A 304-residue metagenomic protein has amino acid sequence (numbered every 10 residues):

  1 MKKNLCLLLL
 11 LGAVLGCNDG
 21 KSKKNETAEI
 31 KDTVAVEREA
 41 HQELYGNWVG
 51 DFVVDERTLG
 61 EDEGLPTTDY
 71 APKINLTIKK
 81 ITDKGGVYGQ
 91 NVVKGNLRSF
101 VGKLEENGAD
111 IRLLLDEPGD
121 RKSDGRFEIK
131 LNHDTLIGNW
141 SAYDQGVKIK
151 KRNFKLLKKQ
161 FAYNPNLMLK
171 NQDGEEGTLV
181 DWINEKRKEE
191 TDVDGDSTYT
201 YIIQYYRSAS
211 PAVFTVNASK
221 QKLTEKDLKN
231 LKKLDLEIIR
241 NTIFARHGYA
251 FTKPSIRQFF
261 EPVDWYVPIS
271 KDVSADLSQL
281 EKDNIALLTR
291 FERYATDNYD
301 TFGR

Functional and structural regions predicted by a protein language model:
M1-N4: Positively charged n-region of N-terminal signal peptides that target proteins for export
V14-G16: C-terminal motif of bacterial Sec signal peptides marking the signal peptidase cleavage site
S22-R38, L44, K94-D110, K130-D196: Edge beta-strand at a domain terminus
K31-N132, W140, I149: Central antiparallel beta-sheet cores of small beta-barrel/beta-sandwich binding domains
F52, R240-I243, H247, E292-A295: Sec/Tat-exported extracytoplasmic proteins
V213-E225, V267-K271: Acidic/histidine-rich, surface-exposed loop or edge segments in extracytoplasmic proteins
D227-P268: Amphipathic alpha-helical packing elements
F251, Q258-R304: Compact alpha-helical subdomains of small soluble proteins
